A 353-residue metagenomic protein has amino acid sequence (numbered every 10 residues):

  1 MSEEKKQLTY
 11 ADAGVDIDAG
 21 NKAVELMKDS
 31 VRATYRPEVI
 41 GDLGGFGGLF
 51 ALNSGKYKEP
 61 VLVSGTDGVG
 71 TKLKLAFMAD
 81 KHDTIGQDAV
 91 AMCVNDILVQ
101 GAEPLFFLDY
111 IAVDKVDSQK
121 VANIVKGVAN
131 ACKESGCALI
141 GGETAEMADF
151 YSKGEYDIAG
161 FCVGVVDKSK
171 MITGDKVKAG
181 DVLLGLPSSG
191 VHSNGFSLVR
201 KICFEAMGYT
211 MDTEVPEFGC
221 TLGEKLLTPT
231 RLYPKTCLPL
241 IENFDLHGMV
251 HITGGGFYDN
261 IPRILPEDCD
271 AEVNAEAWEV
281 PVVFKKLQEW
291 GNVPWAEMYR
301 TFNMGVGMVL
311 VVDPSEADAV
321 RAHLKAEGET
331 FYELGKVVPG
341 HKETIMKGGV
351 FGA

Functional and structural regions predicted by a protein language model:
S2-D12, D29, K120, I124-A138 (+4 more regions): Glycine-/charge-enriched secondary-structure boundary and capping motifs
A19-K28: N-terminal helical capping/dimerization or prosegment-like subdomains of hydrolases acting on amide or phosphate bonds
V24, A122-V125, F196: Hydrophobic face of alpha-helices
S30, Y35-S189: Glycine-rich phosphate/pyrophosphate-binding loop regions near the starts of catalytic domains
D109, K153, H192, V199-I202 (+1 more regions): Active-site-proximal loop/short-helix segments that contain or immediately flank catalytic acid/base residue(s)
D157, K170-F218, L222: Short, acidic (Asp/Glu-rich) active-site segment that either coordinates a divalent metal cofactor
